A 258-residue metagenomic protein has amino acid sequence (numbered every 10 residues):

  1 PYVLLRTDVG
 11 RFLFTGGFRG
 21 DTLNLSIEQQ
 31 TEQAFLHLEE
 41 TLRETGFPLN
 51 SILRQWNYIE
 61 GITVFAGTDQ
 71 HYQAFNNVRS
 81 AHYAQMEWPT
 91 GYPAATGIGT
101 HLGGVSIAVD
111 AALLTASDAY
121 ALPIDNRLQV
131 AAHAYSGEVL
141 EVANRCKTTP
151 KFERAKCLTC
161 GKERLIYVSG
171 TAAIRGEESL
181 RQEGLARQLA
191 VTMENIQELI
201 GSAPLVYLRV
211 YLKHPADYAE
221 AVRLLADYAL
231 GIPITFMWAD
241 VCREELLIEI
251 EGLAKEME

Functional and structural regions predicted by a protein language model:
P1-W56, G61-E198, A203-E258: N-terminal presequence-like segments and the immediate start of the first folded domain
